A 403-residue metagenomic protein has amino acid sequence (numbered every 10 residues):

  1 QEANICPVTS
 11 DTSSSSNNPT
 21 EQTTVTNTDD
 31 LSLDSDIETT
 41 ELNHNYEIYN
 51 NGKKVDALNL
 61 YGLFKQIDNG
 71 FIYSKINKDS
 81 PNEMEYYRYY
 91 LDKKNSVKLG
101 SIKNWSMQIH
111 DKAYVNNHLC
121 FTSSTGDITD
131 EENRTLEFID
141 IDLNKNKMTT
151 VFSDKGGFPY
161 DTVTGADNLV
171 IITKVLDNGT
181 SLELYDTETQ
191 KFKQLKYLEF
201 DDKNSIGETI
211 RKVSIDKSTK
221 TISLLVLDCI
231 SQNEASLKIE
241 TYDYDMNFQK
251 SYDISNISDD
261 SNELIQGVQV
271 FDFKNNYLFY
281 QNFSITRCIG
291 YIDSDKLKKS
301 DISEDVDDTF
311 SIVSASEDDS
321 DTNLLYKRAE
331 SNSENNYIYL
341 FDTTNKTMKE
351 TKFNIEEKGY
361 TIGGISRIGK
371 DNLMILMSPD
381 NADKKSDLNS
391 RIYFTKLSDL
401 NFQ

Functional and structural regions predicted by a protein language model:
Q1-N116, D127, K396-F402: N-terminal "mature head" segments of proteins
S32-E41, K65-N77, A113-D127, N168-V175 (+5 more regions): Short beta-strand elements that form the blades of beta-propeller/WD-repeat-like and other beta-sheet-rich scaffold
I37-L42, V97-S101, T149-S153, K193-E199 (+4 more regions): Beta-propeller fold detector
N59-I67, N104-V115, G156-D167, K203-I215 (+3 more regions): Repeated scaffold domains used in trafficking and secretory/extracellular systems, primarily beta-propellers
D79-Y87, D127-I139, N178-L184, I230-E240 (+3 more regions): Structural motif
Y90-K94, I141-N146, D186-Q190, D243-N247 (+3 more regions): Short loop/turn segments that connect beta-strands within beta-propeller blades
I172-D293, D301-F310: Acidic, serine/threonine- and glycine-rich low-complexity intrinsically disordered segments that serve as flexible
G359-Q403: Blade-level signature of beta-propeller repeat domains, shared across WD40, Kelch, NHL, RCC1 and BNR/Asp-box propellers
